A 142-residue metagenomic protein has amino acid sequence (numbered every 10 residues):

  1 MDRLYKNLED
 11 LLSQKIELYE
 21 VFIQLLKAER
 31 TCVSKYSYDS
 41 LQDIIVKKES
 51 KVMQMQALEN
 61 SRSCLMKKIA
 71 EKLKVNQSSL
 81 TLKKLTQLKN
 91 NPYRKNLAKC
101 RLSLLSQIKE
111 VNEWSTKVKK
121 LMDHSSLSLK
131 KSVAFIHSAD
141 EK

Functional and structural regions predicted by a protein language model:
M1-K84: Extended, charge-rich alpha-helical scaffolding segments
S79-K142: Short terminal interaction segments
